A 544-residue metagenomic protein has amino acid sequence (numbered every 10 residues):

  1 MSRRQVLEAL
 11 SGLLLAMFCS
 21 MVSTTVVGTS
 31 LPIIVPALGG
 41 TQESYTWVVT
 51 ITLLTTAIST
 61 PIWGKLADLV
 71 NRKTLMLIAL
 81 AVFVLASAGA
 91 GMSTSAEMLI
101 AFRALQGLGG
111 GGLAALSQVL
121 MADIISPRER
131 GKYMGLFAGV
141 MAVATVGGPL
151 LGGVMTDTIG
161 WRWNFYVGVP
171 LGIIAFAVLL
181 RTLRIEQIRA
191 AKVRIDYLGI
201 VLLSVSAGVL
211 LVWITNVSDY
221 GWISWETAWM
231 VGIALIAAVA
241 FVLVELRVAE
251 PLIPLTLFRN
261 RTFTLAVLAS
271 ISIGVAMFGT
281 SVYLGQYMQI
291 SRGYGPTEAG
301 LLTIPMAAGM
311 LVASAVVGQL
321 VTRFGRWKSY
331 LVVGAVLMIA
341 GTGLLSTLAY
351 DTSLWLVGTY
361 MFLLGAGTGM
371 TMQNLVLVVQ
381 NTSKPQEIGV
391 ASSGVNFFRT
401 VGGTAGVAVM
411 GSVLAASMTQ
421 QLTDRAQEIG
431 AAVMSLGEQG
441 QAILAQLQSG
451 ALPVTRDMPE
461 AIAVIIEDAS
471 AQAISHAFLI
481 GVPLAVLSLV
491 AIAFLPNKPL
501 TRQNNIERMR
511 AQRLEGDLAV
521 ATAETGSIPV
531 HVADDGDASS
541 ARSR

Functional and structural regions predicted by a protein language model:
M1-L13, R323, I443-R544: Transmembrane-helix exit segments and adjacent C-terminal regions of multi-pass membrane proteins
Q5-T60, G160, L198-I200, L211-V212 (+1 more regions): Transmembrane core module of solute transporters
S11, I62-G64, V70-A81, T94-M98 (+6 more regions): C-terminal module of multi-pass small-molecule transporters
S20, V49-T52, T56, F83 (+13 more regions): Structural signature of transmembrane alpha-helices in multi-pass secondary transporters
T29, L53, T60-G199, N216 (+1 more regions): Helix-loop-helix hairpins in multi-pass membrane proteins, especially solute transporters
L31, G147-T156, V317, G406 (+1 more regions): Small-residue (Gly/Pro/Ala) motifs that create kinks and tight helix-helix packing interfaces
D157-V169, N216-T227, G295, A416-V482: A membrane-interface helix-boundary motif in multi-pass transporters
P170-I188, S204-N216, I233-R247, S488-P496: C-terminal membrane-cytosol helix-exit motif in multi-pass small-molecule transporters
